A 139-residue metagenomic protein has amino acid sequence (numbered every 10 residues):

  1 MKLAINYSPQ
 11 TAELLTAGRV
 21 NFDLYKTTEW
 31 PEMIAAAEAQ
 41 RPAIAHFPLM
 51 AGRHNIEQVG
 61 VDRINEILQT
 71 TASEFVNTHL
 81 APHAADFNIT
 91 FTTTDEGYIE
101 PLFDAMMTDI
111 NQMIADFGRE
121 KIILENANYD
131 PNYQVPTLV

Functional and structural regions predicted by a protein language model:
M1-T70: N-terminal pre-domain/capping segments
E57-V139: Active-site acidic/histidine proton-transfer and metal-coordination neighborhood in alpha/beta enzyme cores
